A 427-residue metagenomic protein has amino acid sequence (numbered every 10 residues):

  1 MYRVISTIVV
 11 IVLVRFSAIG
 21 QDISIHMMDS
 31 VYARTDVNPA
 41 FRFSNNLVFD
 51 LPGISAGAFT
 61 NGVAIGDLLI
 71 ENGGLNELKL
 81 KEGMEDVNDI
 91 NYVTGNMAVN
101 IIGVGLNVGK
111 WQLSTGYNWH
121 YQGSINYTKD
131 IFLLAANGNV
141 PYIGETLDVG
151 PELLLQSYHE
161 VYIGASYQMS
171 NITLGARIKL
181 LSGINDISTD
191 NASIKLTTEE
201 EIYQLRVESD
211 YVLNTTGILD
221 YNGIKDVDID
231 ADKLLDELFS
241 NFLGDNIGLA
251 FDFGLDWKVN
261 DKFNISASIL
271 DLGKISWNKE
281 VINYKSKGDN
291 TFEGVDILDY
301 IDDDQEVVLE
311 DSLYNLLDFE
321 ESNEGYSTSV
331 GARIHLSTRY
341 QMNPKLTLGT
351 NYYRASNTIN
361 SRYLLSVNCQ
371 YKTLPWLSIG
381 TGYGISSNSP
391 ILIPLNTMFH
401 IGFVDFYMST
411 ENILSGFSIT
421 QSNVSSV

Functional and structural regions predicted by a protein language model:
M1-S24: Bacterial Sec-dependent N-terminal signal peptides
Q21-V427: Subset of outer-membrane beta-barrel
